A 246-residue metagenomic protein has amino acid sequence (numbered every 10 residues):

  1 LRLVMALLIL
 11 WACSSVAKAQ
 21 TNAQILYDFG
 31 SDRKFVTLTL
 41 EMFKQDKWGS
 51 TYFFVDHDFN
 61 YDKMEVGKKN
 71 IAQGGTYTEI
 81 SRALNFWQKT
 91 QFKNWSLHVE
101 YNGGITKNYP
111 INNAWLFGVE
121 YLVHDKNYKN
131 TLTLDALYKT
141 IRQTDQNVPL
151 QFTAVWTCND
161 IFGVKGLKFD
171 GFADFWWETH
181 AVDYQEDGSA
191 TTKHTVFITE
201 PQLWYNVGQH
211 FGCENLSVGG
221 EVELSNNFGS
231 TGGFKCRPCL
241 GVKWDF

Functional and structural regions predicted by a protein language model:
L1-Q20: Cleavable N-terminal export/targeting peptides
K18-K63: Short glycine/proline- and aromatic-enriched beta-strand/turn motifs that initiate or cap beta-hairpins
K18-Q20, W48-S50, N85-S96, H124-L132 (+2 more regions): Short loop/turn motifs that connect adjacent beta-strands in outer-membrane beta-barrel proteins
I25-S31, H57-Y61, V99-K107, V123 (+5 more regions): Transmembrane beta-strands of outer-membrane beta-barrel pores
G30-F35, Y61-G74, G103-N113, T140-V148 (+2 more regions): Solvent-exposed loop/turn segments connecting transmembrane beta-strands in outer-membrane beta-barrel proteins
L40, I80, F117-V119, F152-W156 (+2 more regions): Membrane-embedded beta-strands of outer-membrane beta-barrel proteins, especially the hydrophobic/small aromatic
K139-S217, L224-N227, W244-F246: Outer-membrane beta-barrel transmembrane domain signature
F234-F246: Outer-membrane beta-barrel "beta-signal"
